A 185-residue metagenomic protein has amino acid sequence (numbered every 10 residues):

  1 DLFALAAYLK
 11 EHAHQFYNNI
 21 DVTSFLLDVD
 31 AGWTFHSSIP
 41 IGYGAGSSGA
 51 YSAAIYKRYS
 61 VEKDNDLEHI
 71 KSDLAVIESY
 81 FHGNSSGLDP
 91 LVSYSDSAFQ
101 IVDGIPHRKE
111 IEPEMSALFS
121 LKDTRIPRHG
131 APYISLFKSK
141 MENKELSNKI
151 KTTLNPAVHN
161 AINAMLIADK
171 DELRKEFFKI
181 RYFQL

Functional and structural regions predicted by a protein language model:
D1-D21, F25-D30, H36-S37, I41 (+2 more regions): C-terminal nucleotide
H36-R58: Glycine/serine-rich anion-binding loops at beta->alpha junctions that coordinate negatively charged ligand groups
